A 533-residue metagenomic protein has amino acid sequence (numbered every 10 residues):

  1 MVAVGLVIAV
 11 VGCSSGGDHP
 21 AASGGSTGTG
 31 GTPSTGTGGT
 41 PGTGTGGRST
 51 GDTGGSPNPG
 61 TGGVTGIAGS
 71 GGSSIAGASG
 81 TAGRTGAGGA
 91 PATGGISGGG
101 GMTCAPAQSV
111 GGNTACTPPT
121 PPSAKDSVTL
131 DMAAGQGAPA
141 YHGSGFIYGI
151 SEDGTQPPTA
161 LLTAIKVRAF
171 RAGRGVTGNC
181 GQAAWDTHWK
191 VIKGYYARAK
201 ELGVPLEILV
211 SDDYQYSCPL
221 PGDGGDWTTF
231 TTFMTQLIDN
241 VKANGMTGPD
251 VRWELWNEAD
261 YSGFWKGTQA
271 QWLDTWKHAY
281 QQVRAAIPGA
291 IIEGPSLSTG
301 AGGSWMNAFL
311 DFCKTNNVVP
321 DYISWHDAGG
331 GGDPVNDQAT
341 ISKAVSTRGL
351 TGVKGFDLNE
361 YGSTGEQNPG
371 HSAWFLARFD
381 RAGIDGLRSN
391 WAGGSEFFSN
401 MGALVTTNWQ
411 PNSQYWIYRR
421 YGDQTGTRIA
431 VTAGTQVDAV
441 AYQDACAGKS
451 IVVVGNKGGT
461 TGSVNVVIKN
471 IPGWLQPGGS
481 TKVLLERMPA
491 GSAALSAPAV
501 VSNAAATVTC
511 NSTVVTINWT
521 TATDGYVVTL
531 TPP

Functional and structural regions predicted by a protein language model:
M1-L6: Sec-dependent N-terminal signal peptides
A9-G12: C-terminal motif of bacterial Sec signal peptides marking the signal peptidase cleavage site
G16, A21-T29, P33-T37, P41-T45 (+8 more regions): Non-catalytic accessory regions flanking glycosidase/transglycosidase catalytic cores in CAZymes
P20-A22, G66-A68, A76: Intrinsically disordered, low-complexity segments enriched in small/polar and acidic residues
D153-G154, Y216-V345, T364-R378, L404: Active-site cleft segment of glycoside hydrolase catalytic domains centered on the general acid/base Glu
K166, V318-V319, G383-G386: Glycine-enriched alpha-helix->loop->beta-strand junction motifs that scaffold or abut catalytic
A328-T425, N470-W474: Catalytic-core region of carbohydrate-active enzymes that cleave or remodel glycosidic bonds
